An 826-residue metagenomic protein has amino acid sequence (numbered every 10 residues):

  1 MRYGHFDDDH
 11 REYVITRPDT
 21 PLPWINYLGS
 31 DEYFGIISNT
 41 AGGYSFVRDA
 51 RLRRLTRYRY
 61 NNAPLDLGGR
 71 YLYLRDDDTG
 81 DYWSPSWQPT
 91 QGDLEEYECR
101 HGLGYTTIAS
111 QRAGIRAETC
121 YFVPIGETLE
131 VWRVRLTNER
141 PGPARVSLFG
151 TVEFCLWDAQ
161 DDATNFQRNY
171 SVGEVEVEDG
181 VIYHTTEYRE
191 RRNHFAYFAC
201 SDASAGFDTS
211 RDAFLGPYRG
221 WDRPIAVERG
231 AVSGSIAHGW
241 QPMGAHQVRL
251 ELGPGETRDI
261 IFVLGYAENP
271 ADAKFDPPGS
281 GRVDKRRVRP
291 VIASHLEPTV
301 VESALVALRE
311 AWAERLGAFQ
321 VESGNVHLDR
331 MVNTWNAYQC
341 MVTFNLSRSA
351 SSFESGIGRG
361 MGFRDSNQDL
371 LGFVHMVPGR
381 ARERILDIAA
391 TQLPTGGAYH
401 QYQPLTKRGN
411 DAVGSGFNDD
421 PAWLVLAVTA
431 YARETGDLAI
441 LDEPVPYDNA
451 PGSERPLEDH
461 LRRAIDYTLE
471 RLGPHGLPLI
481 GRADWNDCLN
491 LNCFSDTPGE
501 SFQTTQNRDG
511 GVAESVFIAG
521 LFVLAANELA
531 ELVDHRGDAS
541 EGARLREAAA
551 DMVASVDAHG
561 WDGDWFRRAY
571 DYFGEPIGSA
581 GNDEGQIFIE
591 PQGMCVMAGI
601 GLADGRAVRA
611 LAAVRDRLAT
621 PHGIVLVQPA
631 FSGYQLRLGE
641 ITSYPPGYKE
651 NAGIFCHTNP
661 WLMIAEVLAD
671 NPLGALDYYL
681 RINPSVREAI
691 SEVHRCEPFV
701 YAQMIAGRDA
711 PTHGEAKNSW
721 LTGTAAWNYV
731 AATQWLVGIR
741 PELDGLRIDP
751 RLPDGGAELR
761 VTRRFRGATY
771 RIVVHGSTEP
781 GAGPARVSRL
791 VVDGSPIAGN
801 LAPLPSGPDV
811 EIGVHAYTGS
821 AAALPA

Functional and structural regions predicted by a protein language model:
M1-R364, G379-I388, A430-E434, R617 (+7 more regions): Anionic coordination/interaction segments
E96, Q320-T334, G379, E383 (+8 more regions): Active-site acid/base region of carbohydrate-active enzymes
E139, P143, P270-A271, E434-N449 (+2 more regions): Inter-helical turn/loop segments and adjacent helix faces that build the functional surface of alpha-helical bundle
F149-T151, F166, Y399-Q401, L521-I641 (+2 more regions): Catalytic cores of carbohydrate-active enzymes
S351-S366, G409-N418, E500-A519, E575-A598 (+5 more regions): Solvent-exposed loop and edge beta-strand segments that line ligand/cofactor-binding and catalytic clefts
M361, D365-S366, L370-A381, I385-G481 (+6 more regions): Aromatic-rich carbohydrate-recognition surfaces in CAZymes
P741-V774: Surface beta-strand/loop "capping" patches
V791-S795: Short strand-turn-strand beta-turns centered on an Asx-Gly dipeptide
